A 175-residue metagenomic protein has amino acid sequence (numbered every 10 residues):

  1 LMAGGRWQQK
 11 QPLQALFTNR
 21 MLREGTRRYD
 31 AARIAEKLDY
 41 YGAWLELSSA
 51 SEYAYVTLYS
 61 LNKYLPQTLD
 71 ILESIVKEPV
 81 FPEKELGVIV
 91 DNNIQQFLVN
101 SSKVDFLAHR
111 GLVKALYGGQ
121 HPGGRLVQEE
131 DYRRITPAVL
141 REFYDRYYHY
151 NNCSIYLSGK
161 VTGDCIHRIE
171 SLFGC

Functional and structural regions predicted by a protein language model:
L1-E36, D70, R141-C175: His/Glu-rich zincin catalytic helix
R33-F143: Acidic/histidine-enriched segments that form metal/cofactor-coordinating and catalytic pocket/exosite environments
